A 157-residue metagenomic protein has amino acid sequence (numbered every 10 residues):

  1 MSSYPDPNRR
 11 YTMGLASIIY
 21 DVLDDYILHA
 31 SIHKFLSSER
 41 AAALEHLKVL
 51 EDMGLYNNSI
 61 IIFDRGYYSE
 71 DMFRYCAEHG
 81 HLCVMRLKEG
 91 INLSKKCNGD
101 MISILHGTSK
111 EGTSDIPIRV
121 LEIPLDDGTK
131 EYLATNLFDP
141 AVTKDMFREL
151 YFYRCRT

Functional and structural regions predicted by a protein language model:
S3, R9-T157: Single, function-defining residue in the core of a domain
